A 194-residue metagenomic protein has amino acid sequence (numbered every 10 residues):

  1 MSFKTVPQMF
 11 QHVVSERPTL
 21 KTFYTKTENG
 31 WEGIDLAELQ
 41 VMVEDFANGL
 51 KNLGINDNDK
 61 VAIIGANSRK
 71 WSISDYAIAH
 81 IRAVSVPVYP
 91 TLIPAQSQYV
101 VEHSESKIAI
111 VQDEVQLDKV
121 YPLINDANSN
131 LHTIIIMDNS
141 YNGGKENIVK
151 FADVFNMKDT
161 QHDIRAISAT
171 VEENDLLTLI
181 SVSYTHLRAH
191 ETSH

Functional and structural regions predicted by a protein language model:
M1-K4: Flexible, non-catalytic linker and terminal segments flanking ANL/adenylate-forming cores
M9-I34, Y141-N142: AMP-dependent adenylate-forming
M9-Q11, A83-D153: Structural core segment of the AMP-binding/adenylate-forming
P18-K21, D159-S181: Conserved pre-ATP/AMP-binding loop-to-beta segment of ANL
T22-Y76, I93-Q98, N147-N156: Conserved AMP-binding/adenylate-forming core of the ANL superfamily
G65-N67, Q112-D113, D175: Helix N-cap/beta->alpha junction signal
V182-T192: Conserved small/polar residues in nucleotide/adenosyl-binding loops
